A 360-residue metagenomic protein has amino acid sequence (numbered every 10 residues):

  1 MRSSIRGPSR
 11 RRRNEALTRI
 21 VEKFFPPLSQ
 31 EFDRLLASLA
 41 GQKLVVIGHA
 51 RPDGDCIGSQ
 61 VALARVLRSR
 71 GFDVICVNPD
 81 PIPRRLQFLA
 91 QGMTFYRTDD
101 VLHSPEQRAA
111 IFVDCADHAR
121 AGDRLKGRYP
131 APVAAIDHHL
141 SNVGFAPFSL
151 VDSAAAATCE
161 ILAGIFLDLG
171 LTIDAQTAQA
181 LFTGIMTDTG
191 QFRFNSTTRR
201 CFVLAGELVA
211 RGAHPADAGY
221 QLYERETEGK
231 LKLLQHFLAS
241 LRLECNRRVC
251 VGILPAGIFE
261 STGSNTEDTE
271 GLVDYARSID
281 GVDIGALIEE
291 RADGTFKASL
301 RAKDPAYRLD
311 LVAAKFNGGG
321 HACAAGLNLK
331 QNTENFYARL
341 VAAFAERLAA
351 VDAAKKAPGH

Functional and structural regions predicted by a protein language model:
M1-R19: N-terminal amphipathic/basic-hydrophobic helices that include classical n-h-c signal peptides and signal-anchor
T18-A50, C56-Q87, L102-A109, T187-H360: Hydrophobic helix-and-loop "lid/oligomerization" segment in the mid-to-C-terminal part of catalytic domains
L63-A64, G127-P130, V151-D152, V203: Glycine-rich, phosphate-binding/catalytic loops in enzymes
Q87-L89, G122-D123: Metal-dependent catalytic neighborhoods of phosphoester/phosphodiester hydrolases
G92-F95, Y129, V151-A154, K303-D304: Short, hinge-like loop/turn segments at secondary-structure boundaries
T94-F148: Active-site cofactor/cluster-binding pocket
L102-P105, L125-R128, N142-V143, I173-A175 (+3 more regions): Solvent-exposed alpha-helices and their adjacent loops that cap or buttress functional pockets in soluble metabolic
I136-L204: Short alpha-helices
